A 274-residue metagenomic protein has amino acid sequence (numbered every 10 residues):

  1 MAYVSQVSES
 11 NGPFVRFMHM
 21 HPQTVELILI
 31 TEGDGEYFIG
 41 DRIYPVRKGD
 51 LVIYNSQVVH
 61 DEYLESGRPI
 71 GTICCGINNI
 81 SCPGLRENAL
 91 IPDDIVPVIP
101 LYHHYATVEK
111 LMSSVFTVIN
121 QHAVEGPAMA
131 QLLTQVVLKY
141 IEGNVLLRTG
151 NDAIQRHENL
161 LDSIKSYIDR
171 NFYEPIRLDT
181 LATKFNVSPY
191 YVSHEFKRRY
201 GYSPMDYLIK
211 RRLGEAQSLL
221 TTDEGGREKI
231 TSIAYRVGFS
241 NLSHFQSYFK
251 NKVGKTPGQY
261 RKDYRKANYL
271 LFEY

Functional and structural regions predicted by a protein language model:
S5-I95, H103, Q121-P127: N-terminal regulatory/effector-sensing and dimerization cores that precede helix-turn-helix DNA-binding domains
G33, G49-D50, V192, A216 (+1 more regions): Short hydrophobic/aromatic patches on the structural cores and recognition surfaces of FHA
E36, P175, R227-E228: Residue at a beta-strand N-cap/secondary-structure junction
V96-A106, I119-A130, L138-R170, E174 (+3 more regions): Short, Lys/Arg-enriched, Trp-marked, Pro/Gly-tolerant hinge/linker segments that flank
F172-Y173, L220-G225: Short amphipathic helical patch at the helix-1/turn junction of helix-turn-helix
P175-R211, A234-D263: Basic/polar phosphate-binding segments, predominantly the helix-turn-helix DNA-binding elements of transcriptional
A216, I230-A234: Hydrophobic positions on the alpha-helical face of helix-turn-helix-like DNA-binding modules
A267-Y274: Intrinsically disordered, low-complexity acidic/proline-/asparagine-rich linker or regulatory tail/stalk regions
